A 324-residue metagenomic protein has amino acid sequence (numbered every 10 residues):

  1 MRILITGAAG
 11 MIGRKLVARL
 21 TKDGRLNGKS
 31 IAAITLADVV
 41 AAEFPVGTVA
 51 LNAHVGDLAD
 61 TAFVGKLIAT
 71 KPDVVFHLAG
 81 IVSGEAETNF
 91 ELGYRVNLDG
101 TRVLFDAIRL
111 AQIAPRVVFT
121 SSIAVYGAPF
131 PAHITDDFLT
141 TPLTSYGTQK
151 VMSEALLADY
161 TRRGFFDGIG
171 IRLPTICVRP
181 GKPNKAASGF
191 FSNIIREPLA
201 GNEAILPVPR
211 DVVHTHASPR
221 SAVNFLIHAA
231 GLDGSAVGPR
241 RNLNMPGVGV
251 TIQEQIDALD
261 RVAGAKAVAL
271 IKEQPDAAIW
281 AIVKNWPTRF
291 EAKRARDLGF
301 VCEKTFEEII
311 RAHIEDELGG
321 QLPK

Functional and structural regions predicted by a protein language model:
M1-L26: N-terminal Rossmann NAD(P)H-binding glycine-rich loop of SDR-like oxidoreductase domains
E43, P219, D276-V301: Conserved C-terminal active-site "lid" loop/helix of NAD(P)H-dependent oxidoreductases that clamps the redox cofactor
L58-V96: NAD(P)H-binding glycine-rich loop region in Rossmannoid oxidoreductase-like domains and their noncatalytic homologs
R102-L143: Conserved Rossmann-fold NAD(P)-dependent oxidoreductase catalytic core, especially the SDR/UDP-sugar
A128, L143-I169: Active-site Tyr-X1-5-Lys
A158-V213, P219-V223: NAD(P)-dependent short-chain dehydrogenase/reductase
P198, S221, F225-V283, L322-P323: Mid/C-terminal beta-alpha module of Rossmann-like enzyme folds, strongest in SDR-family dehydrogenases/epimerases
P287-D297, K304-K324: Amphipathic terminal alpha-helices
